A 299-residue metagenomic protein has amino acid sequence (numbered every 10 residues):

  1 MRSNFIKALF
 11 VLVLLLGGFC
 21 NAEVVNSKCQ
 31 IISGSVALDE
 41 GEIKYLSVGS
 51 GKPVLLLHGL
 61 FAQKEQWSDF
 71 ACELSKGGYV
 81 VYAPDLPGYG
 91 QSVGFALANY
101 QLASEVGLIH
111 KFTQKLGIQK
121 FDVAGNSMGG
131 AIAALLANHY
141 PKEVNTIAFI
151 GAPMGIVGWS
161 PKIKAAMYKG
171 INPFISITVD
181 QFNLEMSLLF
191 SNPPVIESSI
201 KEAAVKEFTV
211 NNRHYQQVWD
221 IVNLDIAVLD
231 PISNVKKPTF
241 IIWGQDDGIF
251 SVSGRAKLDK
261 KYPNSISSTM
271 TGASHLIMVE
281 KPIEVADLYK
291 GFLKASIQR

Functional and structural regions predicted by a protein language model:
M1-K52, K76-Y79, K294-R299: Alpha/beta-hydrolase fold catalytic core
D39-E40, A83-A124: Active-site loop/oxyanion-hole signature of alpha/beta-hydrolase fold enzymes
L46-Q91: Conserved HGGG/HGGXW glycine-rich cap/lid loop of the alpha/beta-hydrolase fold
L135-H139, N145-I177: Flexible "cap/lid" loop of the alpha/beta hydrolase fold
G158-I163, S176-S233: Conserved alpha/beta-hydrolase catalytic His-Asp/Glu region
V235, I241-W243, D247: Short beta-strand/loop motif that positions the catalytic acidic residue of the alpha/beta-hydrolase fold
D246-F250, H275: Acidic catalytic loop of the alpha/beta-hydrolase fold
A273-A286: Catalytic histidine-centered segment of alpha/beta-hydrolase-like enzymes
